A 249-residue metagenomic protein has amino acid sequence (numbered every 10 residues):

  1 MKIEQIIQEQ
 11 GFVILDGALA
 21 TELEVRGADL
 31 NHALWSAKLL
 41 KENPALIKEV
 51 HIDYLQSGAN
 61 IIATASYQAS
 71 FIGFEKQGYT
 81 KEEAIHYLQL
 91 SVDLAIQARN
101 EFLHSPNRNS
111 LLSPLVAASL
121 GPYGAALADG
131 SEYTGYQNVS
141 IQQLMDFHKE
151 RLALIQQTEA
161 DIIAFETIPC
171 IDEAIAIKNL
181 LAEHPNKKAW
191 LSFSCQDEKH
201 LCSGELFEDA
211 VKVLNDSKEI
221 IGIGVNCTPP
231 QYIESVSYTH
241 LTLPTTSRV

Functional and structural regions predicted by a protein language model:
I3-K41, Y67-E75, R108-S140, F193-E198: N-terminal small/glycine-rich loop or linker at the start of catalytic domains across soluble metabolic enzymes
V13-I14, I61, S113-A117, I162-A164 (+2 more regions): Structural preference for beta-strand elements that scaffold enzyme active sites
G17, Y54, A95, I163 (+1 more regions): Conserved, mostly hydrophobic/aromatic
W35-K41, I61-A84, A160-A174: Glycine-rich, proline-tolerant flexible connector loops at the mouths of alpha/beta enzymes
L39-L55, Y79-L94, Q142-D146: Glycine-rich anion/phosphate-binding loops
Y79-F102, K178-L191: Alpha-helix-loop-beta-strand connector modules within alpha/beta enzyme cores
E132-I162, C170-A189, E205-G222, P230-Q231 (+1 more regions): Alpha/beta enzyme core
T239-T245: Conserved small/polar residues in nucleotide/adenosyl-binding loops
